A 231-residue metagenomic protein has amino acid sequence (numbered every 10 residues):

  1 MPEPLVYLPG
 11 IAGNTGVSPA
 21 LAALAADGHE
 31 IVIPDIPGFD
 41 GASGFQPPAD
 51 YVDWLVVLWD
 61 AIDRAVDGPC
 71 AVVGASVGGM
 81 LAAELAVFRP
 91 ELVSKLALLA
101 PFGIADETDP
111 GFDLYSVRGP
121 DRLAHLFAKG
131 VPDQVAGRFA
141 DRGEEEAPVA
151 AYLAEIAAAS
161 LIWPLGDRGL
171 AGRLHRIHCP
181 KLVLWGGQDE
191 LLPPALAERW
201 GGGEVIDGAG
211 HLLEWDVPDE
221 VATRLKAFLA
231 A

Functional and structural regions predicted by a protein language model:
M1-S43: Conserved HGGG/HGGXW glycine-rich cap/lid loop of the alpha/beta-hydrolase fold
L21-L24, K181-A209, W215: Conserved loop-alpha-helix segment in the C-terminal half of the alpha/beta-hydrolase fold that carries the catalytic
V32-V73, T223: Active-site loop/oxyanion-hole signature of alpha/beta-hydrolase fold enzymes
I36-G38, P101, G208: Active-site loop/turn elements of alpha/beta-hydrolase fold enzymes, especially the short glycine-/histidine-rich
G74, G78, A82: Gly/Ala-rich beta-loop-alpha elbow adjacent to hydrolase catalytic centers
A83, V87, S94-A124: Flexible "cap/lid" loop of the alpha/beta hydrolase fold
P110, D121-C179: Conserved alpha/beta-hydrolase catalytic His-Asp/Glu region
G203-A231: Catalytic active-site module of serine/aspartate enzymes centered on a nucleophile-bearing elbow/loop
